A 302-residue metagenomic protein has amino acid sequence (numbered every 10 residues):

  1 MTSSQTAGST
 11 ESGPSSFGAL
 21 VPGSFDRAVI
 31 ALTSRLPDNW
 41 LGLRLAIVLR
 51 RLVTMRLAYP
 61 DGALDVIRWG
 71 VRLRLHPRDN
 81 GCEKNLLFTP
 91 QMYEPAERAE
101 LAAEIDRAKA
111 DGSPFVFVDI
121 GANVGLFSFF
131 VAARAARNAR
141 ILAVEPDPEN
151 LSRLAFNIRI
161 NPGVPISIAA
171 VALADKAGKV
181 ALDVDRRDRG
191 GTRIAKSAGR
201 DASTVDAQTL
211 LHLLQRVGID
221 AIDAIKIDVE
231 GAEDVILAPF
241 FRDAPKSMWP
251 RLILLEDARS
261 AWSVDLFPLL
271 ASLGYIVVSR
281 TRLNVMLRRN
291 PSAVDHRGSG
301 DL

Functional and structural regions predicted by a protein language model:
T2-N157, Q215-V217, V264-L269, L273-L302: S-adenosyl-L-methionine
W69-R98, P162-P165, A169-D220, G300-D301: Glycine-rich adenosyl-binding loop in Rossmann-like folds that engage adenosine-containing cofactors
D111-F129, A202-S263: Active-site segment flanking the S-adenosylmethionine/decSAM binding pocket in AdoMet-dependent transferases
P114, N138, G163-P165, A170 (+2 more regions): A generic structural signal for alpha->beta connector loops
A135-N138, R159-P165, G218, D243-M248: Short helix-capping segments at alpha-helix termini
V144, S167-A169, K226-E230, E256 (+1 more regions): Active-site-adjacent beta-strand anchor residues
A155-F156, A181-L182, L237-F241, L266-P268: Short amphipathic alpha-helical segments
R159-N161, D183-R189, D243, A271-S272 (+1 more regions): Short, hinge-like loop/turn segments at secondary-structure boundaries
